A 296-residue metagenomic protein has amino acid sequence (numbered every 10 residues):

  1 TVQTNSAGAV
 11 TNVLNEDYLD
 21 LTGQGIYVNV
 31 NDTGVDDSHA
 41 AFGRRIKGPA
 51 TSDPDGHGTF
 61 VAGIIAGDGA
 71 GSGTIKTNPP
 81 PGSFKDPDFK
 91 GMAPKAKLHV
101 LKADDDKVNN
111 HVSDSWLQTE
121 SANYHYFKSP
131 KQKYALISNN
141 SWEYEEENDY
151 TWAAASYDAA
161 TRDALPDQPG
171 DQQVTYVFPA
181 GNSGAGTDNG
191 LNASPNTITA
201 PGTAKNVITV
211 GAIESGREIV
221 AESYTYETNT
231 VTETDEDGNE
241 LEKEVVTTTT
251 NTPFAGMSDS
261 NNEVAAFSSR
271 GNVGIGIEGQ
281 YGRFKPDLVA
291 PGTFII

Functional and structural regions predicted by a protein language model:
T1-I26, A40-A41, V246-G271: Protease zymogen maturation seam
S6-A9, Y27-V28, A62-G63, A70 (+6 more regions): A short linear-motif detector with a strong N-terminal bias
L14-S115, K131-I137, E145-Y150, Q168-T175 (+4 more regions): Subtilisin-like serine protease catalytic core
A62-A70, S121-N123, A154-L165: Short, well-ordered amphipathic alpha-helices
D114-Q118, T225-E227: Short intrinsically disordered coil segments
Q118-Q132: Short, well-structured alpha-helical segments in soluble
Y144-A266: Substrate-binding/specificity loop regions of serine endopeptidase catalytic domains, predominantly subtilases
